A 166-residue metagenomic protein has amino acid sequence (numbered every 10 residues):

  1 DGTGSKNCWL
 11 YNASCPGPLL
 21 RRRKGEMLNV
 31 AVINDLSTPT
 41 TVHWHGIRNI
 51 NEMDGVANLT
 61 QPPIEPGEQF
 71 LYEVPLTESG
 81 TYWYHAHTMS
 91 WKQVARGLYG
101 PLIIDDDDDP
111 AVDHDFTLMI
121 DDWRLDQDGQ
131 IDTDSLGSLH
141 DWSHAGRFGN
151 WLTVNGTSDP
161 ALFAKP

Functional and structural regions predicted by a protein language model:
D1-D109: Histidine- and aromatic-enriched segments that form or immediately flank copper-ligand environments
I103-F116, D121: Long, low-complexity ectodomains and other extracytoplasmic segments of secretory-pathway proteins
D115-P166: Acidic-aromatic/histidine active-site loop/patch
